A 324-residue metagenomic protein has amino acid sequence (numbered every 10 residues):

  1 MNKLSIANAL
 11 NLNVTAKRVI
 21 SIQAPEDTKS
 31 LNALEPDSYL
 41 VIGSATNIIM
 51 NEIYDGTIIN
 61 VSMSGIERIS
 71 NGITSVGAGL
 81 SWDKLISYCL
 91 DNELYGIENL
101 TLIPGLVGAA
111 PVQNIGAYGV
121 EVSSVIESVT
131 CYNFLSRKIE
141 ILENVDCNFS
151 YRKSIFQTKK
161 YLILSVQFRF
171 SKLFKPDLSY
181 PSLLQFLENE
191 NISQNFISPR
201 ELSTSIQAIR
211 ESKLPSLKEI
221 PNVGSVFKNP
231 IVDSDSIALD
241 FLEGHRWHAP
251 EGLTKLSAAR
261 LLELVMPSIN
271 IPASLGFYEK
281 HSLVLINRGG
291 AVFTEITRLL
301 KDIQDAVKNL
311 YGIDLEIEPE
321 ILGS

Functional and structural regions predicted by a protein language model:
M1-L135: Anion-binding (especially nucleotide phosphate/pyrophosphate-binding) glycine-rich loop and adjoining beta-alpha core
N2-L12, I139-T294, L310-S324: Phosphate/pyrophosphate- and phosphate-bearing ligand-binding catalytic cores of soluble enzymes
A24, A45, G105, R137 (+4 more regions): Residue-level signal for inorganic ion chemistry
S30-E35, Y180-L183, L299-I303: Short amphipathic alpha-helices in soluble, non-transmembrane regions that often serve as interface/regulatory elements
P36-Y39, Q304-Y311: A common structural junction motif
L94, F293-I296: Beta-rich strand-turn-strand
